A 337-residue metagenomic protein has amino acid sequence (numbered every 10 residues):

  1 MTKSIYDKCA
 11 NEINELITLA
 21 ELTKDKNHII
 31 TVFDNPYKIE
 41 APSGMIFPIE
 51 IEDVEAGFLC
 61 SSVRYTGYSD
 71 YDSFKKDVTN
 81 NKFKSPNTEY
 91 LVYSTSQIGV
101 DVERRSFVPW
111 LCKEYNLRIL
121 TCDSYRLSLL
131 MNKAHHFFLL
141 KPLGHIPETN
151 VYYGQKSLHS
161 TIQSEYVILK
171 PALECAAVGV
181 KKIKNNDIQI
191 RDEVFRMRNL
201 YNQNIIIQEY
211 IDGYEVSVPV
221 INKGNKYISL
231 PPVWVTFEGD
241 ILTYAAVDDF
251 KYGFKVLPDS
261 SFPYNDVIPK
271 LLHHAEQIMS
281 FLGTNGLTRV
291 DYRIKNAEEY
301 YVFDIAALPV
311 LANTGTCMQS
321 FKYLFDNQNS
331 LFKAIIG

Functional and structural regions predicted by a protein language model:
M1-I119, K156: ATP-binding N-terminal substructure of ATP-dependent carboxylate-amine bond-forming enzymes
T2-N14, Y264-G337: ATP-dependent carboxylate activation and anion-phosphoryl transfer catalytic cores that bind Mg-ATP to form
V32-F33, K170, Q208: Short beta-strand segments
V63-Y65, P109-K181: A conserved helix-loop-beta module that forms one wall/lid of the active-site cleft in ATP-utilizing catalytic domains
V108-L117, N185-R191, L324: A glycine- and small-aliphatic-rich helix-loop capping segment at beta-alpha/alpha-beta transitions that lines
V167-I168, N204-I207, L287-V290: A short linear hydrophobic-aromatic micro-motif
I188-D266, N296-Y301: Phosphate-binding site of ATP-dependent enzymes
